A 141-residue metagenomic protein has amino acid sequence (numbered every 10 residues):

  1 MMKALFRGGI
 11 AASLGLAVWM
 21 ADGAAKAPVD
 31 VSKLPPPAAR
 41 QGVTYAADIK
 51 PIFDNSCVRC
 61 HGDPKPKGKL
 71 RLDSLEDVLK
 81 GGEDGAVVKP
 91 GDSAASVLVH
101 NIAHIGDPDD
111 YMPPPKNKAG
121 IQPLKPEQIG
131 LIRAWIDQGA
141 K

Functional and structural regions predicted by a protein language model:
K3-F6, W19-K141: Aromatic- and Gly/Pro-enriched helix-to-coil junctions and flexible linker segments
R7-G15: Sec-dependent N-terminal signal peptides
